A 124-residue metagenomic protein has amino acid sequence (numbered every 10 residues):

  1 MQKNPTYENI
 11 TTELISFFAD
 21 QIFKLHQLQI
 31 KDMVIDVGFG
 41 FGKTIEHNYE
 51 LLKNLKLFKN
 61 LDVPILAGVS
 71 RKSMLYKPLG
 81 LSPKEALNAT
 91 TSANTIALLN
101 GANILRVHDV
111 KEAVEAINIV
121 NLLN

Functional and structural regions predicted by a protein language model:
M1-K24, G42-N124: Active-site-adjacent loop and "lid" segments of alpha/beta metabolic enzymes
H26-L28: Conserved C-terminal portion of the radical SAM core fold that forms the substrate/S-adenosylmethionine-binding
G38: Conserved Motif II region of HX4D acyltransferases
